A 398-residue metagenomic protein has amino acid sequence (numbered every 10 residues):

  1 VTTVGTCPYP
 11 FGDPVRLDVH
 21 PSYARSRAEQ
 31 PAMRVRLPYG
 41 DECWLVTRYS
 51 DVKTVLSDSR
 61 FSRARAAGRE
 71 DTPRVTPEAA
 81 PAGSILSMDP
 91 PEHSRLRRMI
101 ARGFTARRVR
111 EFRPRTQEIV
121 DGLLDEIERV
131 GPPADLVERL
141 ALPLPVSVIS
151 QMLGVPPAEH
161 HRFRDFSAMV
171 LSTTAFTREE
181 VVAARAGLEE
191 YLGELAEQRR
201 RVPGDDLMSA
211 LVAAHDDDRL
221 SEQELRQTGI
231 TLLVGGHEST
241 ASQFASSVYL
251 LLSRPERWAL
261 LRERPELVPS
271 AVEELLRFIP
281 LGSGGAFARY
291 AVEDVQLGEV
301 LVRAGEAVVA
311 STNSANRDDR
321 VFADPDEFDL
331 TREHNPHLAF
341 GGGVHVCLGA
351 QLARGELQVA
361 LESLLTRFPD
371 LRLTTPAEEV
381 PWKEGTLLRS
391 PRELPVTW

Functional and structural regions predicted by a protein language model:
V1-W398: Cytochrome P450
